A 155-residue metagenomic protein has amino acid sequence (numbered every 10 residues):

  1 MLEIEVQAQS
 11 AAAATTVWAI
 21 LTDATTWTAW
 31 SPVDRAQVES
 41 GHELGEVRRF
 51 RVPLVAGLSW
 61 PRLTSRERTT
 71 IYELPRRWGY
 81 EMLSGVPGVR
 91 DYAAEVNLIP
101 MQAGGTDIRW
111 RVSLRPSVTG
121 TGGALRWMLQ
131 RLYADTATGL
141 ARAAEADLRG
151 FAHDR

Functional and structural regions predicted by a protein language model:
M1-A11, T15, M101, R142-R155: Hydrophobic-ligand-binding modules of eukaryotic lipid transfer/binding families
M1-E43: Hydrophobic ligand-binding cavity/cleft-lining segments
A8, R109-V112: Short, hydrophobic/aromatic-enriched beta-strand segments in well-ordered soluble domains
T16-L21, W27, R48-F50, T69 (+3 more regions): Hydrophobic pocket/interface hotspot
T28-A29, V33, V55-G105, S113-R115 (+1 more regions): Hydrophobic-ligand binding "helix-grip"
E43-L58: N-terminal short leaders/motifs
S113-R155: A conserved amphipathic terminal alpha-helix motif
